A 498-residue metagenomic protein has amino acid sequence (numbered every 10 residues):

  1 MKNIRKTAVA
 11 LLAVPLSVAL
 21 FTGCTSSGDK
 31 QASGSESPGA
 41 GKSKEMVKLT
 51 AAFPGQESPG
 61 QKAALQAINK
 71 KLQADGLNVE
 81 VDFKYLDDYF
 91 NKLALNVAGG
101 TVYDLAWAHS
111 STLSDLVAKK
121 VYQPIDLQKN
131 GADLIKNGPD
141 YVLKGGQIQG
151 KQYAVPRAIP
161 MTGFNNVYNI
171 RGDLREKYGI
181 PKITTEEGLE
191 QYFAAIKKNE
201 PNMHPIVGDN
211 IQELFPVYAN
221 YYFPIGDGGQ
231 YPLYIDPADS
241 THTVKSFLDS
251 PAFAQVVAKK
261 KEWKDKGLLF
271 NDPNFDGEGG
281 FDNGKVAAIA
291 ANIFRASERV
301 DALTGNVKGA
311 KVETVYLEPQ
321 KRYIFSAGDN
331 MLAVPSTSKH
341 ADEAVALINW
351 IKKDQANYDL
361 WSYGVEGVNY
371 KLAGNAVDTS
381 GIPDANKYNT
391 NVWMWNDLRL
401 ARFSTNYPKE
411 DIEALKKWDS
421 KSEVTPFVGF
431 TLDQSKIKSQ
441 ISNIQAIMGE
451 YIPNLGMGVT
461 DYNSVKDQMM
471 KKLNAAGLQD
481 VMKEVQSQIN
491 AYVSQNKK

Functional and structural regions predicted by a protein language model:
M1-A10: Bacterial Sec-dependent N-terminal signal peptides
A8-V9, C24-V167, G172, E176-K182 (+6 more regions): Conserved N-terminal structural module of periplasmic/extracytoplasmic solute-binding proteins
A19-G23: C-terminal motif of bacterial Sec signal peptides marking the signal peptidase cleavage site
F90-V102, Q191-K198, D276-A287: Short helices/loops that flank or line small-molecule/ion binding pockets
Y103-W107, P205, A287-N292: Paired acidic/hydrophobic, glycine-rich loop segments that form the ligand-binding mouth/hinge of periplasmic-binding
L113, E213-P232, K264-K387: Extracytoplasmic/periplasmic substrate-binding proteins
Q149-V217, L233-F275, S336-E343, W350 (+2 more regions): Helix-loop-helix "hinge/cap" segment bordering the ligand-binding cleft or interdomain interface
E343-V459: Conserved small-residue motifs centered on glycine
